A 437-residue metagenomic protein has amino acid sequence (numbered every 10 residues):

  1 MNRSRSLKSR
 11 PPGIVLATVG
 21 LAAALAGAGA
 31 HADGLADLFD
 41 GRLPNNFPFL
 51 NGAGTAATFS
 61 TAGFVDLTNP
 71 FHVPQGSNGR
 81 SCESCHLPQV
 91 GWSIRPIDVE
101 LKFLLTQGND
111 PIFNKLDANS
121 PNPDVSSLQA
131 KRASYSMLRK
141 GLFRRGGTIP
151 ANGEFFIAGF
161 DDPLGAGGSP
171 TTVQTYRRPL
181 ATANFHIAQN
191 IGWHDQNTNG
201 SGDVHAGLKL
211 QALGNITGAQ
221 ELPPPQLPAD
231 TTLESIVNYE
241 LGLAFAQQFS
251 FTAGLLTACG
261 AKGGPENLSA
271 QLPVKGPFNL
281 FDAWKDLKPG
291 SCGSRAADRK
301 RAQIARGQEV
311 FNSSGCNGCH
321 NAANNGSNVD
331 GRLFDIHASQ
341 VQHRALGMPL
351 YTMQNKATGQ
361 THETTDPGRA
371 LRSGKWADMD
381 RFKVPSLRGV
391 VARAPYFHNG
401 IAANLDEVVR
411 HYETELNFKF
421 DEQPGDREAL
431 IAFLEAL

Functional and structural regions predicted by a protein language model:
M1-R10: N-terminal secretory signal peptides that target proteins for export/translocation
P11-L16, A32: Low-complexity, intrinsically disordered short peptide segments enriched in small/polar/basic residues
V15-A26: Bacterial N-terminal signal peptides
G27-H31: N-terminal signal peptide c-region/cleavage motif recognized by signal peptidases
A32-L437: Periplasmic c-type cytochrome electron-transfer domains
